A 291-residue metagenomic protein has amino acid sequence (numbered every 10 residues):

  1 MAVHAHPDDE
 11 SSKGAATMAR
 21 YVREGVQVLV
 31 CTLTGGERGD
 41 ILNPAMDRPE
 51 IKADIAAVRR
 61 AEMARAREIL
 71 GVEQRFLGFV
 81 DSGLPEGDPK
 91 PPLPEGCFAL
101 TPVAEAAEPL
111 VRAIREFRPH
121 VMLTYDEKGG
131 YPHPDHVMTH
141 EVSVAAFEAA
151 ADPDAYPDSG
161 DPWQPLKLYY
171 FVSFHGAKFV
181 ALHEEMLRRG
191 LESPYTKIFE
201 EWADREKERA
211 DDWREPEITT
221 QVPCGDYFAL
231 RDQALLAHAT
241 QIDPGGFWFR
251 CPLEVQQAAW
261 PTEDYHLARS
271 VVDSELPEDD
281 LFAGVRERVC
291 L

Functional and structural regions predicted by a protein language model:
M1-R118, A145, H266-R269, S274: Active-site rim/loop-helix segments in enzyme catalytic domains that contact anionic ligands
M1-V3, G87-P91, E95-L291: Metal-dependent de-N-acetylase/amidase catalytic core
